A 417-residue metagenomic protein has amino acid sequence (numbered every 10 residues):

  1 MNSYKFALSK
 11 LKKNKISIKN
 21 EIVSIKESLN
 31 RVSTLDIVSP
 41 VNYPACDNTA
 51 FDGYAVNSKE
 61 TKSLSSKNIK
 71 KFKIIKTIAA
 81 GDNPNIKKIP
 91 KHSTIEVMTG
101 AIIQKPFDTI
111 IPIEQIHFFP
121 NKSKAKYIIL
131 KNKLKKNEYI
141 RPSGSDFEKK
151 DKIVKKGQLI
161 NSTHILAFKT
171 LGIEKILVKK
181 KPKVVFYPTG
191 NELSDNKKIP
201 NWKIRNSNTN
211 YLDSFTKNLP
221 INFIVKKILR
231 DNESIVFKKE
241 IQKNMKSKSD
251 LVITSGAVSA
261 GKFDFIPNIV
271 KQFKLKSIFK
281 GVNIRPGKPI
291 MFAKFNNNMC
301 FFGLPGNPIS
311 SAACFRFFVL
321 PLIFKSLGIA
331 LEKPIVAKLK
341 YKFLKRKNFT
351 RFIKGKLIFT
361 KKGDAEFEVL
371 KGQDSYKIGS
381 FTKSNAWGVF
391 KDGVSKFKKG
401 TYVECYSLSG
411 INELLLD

Functional and structural regions predicted by a protein language model:
M1-K5, I22, F72, N83 (+9 more regions): Electropositive phosphate-/nucleotide-binding environments in soluble metabolic enzymes
N2, E21-N30, L35, G81-D82 (+3 more regions): Flexible glycine/proline-rich
N2-L64, I160: Intrinsically disordered, low-complexity, positively charged segments
Y4-K5, T170, E174-L304, P308-A313: Helix-rich terminal scaffold detector
P40, A45-N48, N83-I89, T94 (+4 more regions): Short, surface-exposed secondary-structure edge patches
A55-I228, Q242, F367, K371 (+1 more regions): Short, glycine/charged-enriched hinge/interface segments at domain edges or termini
Q104, S162, A260-K262, N412: Short glycine-rich, flexible loops that bind phosphorylated cofactors or substrates
